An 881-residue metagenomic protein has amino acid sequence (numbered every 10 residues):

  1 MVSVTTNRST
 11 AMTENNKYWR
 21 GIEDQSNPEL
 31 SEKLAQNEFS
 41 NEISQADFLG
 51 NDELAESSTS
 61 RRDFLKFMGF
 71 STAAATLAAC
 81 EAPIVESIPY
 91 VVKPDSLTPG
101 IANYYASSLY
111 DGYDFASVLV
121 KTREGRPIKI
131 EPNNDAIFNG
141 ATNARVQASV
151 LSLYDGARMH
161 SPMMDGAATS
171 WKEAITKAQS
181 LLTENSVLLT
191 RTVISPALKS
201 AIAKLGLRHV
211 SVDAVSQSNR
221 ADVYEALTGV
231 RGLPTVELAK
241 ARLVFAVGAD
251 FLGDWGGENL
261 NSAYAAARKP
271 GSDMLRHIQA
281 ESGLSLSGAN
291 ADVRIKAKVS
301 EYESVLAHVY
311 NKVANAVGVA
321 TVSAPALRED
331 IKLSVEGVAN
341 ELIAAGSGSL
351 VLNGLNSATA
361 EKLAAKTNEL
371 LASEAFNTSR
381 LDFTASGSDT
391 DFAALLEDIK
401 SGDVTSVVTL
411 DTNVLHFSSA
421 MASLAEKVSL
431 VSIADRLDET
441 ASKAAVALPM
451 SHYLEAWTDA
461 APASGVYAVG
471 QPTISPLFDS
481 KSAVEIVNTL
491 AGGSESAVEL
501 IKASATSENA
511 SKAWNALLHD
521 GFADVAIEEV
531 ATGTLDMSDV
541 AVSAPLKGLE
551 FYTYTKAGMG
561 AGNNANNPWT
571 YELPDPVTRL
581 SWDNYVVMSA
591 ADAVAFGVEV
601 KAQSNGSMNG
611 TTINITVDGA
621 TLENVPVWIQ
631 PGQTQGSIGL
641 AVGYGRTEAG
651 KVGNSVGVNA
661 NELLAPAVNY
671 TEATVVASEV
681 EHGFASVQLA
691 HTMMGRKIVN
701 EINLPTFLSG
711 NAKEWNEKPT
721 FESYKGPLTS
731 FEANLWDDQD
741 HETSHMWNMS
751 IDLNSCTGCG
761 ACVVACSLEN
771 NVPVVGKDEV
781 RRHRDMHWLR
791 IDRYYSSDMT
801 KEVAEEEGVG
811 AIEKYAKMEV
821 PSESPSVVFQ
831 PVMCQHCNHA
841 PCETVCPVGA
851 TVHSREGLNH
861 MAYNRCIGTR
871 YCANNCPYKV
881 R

Functional and structural regions predicted by a protein language model:
V2-E329, E336, L580-N584, A591-A595 (+3 more regions): N-terminal export/assembly segments and adjacent metallocofactor-ligating motifs of anaerobic energy-metabolism
A55, V319, P476-E529, D778: N-terminal leader/propeptide and maturation segments of large enzyme subunits in energy/redox metabolism and hydrolases
V244-F245, H277, R294, V407 (+2 more regions): Short, well-ordered beta-strand core segments
D254-D273, S418-S432, V466-V469: A short, gly/pro- and small-residue-rich
A289-I295, P449-S451, V466-P476: Short beta-alpha connecting loops at secondary-structure transitions that line or flank enzyme active sites
V293-I399, E508-A510, W514: Active-site phosphate/pyrophosphate-binding segments
R436-G470, M786: Flexible glycine/proline-rich, aromatic-decorated loop/lid segments
S507-L580: Long, low-complexity segments enriched in small/aliphatic residues
